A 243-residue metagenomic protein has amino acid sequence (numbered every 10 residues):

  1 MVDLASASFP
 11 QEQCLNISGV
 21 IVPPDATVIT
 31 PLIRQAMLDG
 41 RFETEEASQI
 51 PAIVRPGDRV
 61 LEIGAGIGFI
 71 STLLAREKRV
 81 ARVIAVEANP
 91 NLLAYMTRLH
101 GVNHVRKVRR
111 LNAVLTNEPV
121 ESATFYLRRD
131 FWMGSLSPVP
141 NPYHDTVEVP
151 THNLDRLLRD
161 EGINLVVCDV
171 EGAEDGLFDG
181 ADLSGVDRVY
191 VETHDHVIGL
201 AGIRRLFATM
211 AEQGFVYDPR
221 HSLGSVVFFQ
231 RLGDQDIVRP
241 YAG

Functional and structural regions predicted by a protein language model:
M1-G243: Phosphate/nucleotide-binding beta-alpha loop and adjacent structural elements of enzyme active sites
